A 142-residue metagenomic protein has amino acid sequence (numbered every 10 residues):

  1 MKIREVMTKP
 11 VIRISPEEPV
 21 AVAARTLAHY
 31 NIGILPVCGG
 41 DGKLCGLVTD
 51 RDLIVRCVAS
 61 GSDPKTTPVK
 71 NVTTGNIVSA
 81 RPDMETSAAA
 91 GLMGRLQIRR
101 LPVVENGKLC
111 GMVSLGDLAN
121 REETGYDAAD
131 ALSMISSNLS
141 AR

Functional and structural regions predicted by a protein language model:
M1-P10, T49-S79, D83-G94, M112-R142: Tandem CBS (Bateman) regulatory domains
V6, A24-T26, G40-G42, S60-S62: Short hydrophobic/aromatic-rich motifs at helix boundaries and adjacent loops
R13-N31, C38, A80-Q97, V103-V104: The conserved cystathionine-beta-synthase
L27-Y30, L35-R51, M93, L101-G116: A glycine-centered beta-loop-beta connector
